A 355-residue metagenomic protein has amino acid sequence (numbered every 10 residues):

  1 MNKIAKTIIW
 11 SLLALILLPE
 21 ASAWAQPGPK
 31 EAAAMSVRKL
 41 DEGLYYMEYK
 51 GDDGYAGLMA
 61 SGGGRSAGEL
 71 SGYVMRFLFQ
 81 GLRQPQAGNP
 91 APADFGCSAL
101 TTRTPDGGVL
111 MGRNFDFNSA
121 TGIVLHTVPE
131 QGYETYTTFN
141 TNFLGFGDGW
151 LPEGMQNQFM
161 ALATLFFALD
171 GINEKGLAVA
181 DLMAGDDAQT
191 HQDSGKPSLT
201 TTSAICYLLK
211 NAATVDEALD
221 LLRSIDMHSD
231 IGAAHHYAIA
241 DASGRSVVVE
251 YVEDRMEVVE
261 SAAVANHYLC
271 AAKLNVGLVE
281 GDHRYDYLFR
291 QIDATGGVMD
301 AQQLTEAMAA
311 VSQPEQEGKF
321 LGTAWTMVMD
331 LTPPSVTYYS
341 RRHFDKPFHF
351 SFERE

Functional and structural regions predicted by a protein language model:
M1-I9: Bacterial N-terminal signal peptides that target proteins for export
W10-E20: Bacterial N-terminal signal peptides
P19-C206, K210-N211, M299-E355: N-terminal mature-domain region immediately after signal-peptide cleavage in secreted/organellar precursors
I123, T190-D193, D220, V248-V252 (+2 more regions): A short secondary-structure junction signal
L209-A212, E217-R223: Short N-terminal edge-element motif at the start of the domain
L221, S229-D230: Phosphate-interacting basic helix/loop segments used at nucleotide- and nucleic-acid interfaces
G232-L274, V279: Extended amphipathic alpha-helical segments with heptad-repeat/coiled-coil character used for oligomerization, fusion
V264-A307: Charge-rich, low-complexity intrinsically disordered segments
